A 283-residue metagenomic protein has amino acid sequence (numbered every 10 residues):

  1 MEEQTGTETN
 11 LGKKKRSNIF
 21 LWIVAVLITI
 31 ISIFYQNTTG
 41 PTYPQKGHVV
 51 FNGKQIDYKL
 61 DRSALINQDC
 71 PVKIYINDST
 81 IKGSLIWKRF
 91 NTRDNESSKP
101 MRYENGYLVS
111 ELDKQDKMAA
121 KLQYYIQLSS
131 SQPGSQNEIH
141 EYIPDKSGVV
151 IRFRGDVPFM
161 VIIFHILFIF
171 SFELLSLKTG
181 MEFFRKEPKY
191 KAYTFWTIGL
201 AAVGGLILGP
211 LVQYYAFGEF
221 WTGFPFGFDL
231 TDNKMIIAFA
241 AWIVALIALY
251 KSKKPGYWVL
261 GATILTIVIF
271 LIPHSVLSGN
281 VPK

Functional and structural regions predicted by a protein language model:
E2-F170, S176-P188, S252-T263, I267: Glycan-association/targeting regions that enable binding to alpha-glucans and other polysaccharides
C70, S176-M181, L206-Q213, W242-A245: Canonical alpha-helical transmembrane segments
P158-F164, E219-D232: Non-cytosolic membrane-interface motifs at loop->transmembrane helix junctions
L167-K178, K234-L249: Hydrophobic cores of alpha-helical transmembrane segments in multi-pass inner/ER membrane proteins, independent
E187-A202, V259: Interfacial segments of alpha-helical transmembrane regions
A201-P210, I264-H274: Aromatic-anchored segments of alpha-helical transmembrane domains
P210-T222, S275-L277: Juxtamembrane "helix-exit" motif on the non-cytosolic side of transmembrane helices
L271-K283: Juxtamembrane boundary at the C-terminal end of a transmembrane helix
